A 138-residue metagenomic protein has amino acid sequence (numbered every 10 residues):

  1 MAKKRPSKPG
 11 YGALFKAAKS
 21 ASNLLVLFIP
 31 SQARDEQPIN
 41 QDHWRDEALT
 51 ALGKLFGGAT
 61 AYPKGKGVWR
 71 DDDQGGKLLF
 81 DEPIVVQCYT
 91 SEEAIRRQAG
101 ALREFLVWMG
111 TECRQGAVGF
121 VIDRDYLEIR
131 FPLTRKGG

Functional and structural regions predicted by a protein language model:
A2-G138: Positively charged, small/polar-rich N-terminal and surface patches that mediate targeting and assembly and bind
